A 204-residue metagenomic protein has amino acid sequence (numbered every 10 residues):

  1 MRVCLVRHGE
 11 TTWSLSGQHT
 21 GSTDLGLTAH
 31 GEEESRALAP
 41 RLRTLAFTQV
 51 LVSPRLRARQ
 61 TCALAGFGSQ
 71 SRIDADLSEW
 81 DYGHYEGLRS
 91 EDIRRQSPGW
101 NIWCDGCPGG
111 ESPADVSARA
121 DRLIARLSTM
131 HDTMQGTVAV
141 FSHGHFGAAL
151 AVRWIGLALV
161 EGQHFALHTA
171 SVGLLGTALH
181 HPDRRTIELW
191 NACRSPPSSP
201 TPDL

Functional and structural regions predicted by a protein language model:
V3, T133-H145: Generic beta-sheet signal
V3-S69, Q96, E111-A114: Active-site-proximal alpha-helix that buttresses catalytic centers in soluble enzyme cores
G9, G144, C193: Active-site metal-binding loops of divalent metal-dependent hydrolases
R43-A46, L127-G136: Glycine-rich phosphate-binding loop signature in dinucleotide/nucleotide-binding domains
L45-D76, G176-L204: Conserved histidine-centered catalytic loops in small-molecule metabolism enzymes
V52-S53, A118, F141-S142: Short beta-strand scaffold positions
A65-R122, P202-L204: Phosphate-handling substructures
D81-E91, T133-G136, V152-L204: Acidic, low-complexity terminal tails and accessory targeting/binding regions of phosphate-metabolizing enzymes
